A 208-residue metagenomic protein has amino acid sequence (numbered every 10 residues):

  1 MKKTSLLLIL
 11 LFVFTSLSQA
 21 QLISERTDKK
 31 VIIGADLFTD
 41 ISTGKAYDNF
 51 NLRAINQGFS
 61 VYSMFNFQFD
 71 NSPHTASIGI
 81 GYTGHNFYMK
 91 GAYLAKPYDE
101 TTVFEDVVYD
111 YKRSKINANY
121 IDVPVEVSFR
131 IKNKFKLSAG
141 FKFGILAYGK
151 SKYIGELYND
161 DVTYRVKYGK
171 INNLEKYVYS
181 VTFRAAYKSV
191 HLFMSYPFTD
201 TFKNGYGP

Functional and structural regions predicted by a protein language model:
M1-T27, G34, S128, F135: Bacterial Sec-dependent N-terminal signal peptides
L22-R26, S42, K167-P208: Predominantly the C-terminal beta-signal and adjacent terminal strand-loop region of outer-membrane beta-barrel
T27-I33, S72-A76, N133-L137, Y177-V181 (+1 more regions): Outer-envelope beta-barrel architecture signal
A35, V61-F67, I80-Y82, V123-F129 (+3 more regions): Residues on the lipid-exposed face of transmembrane beta-strands in outer-membrane beta-barrel proteins
D40-S42, T83-M89, G144-Y148, V190 (+1 more regions): Structural signature of outer-membrane beta-barrel domains
I41-Y62, F202-N204: Surface-exposed strand-loop-strand hairpins of Gram-negative outer-membrane beta-barrel proteins
A46-A54, F87-A118, L146-T182: Extracellular/periplasm-exposed beta-strand and loop segments of Gram-negative cell-envelope proteins, dominated by
F69-P97: Early exported N-terminus immediately downstream of N-terminal targeting peptides
